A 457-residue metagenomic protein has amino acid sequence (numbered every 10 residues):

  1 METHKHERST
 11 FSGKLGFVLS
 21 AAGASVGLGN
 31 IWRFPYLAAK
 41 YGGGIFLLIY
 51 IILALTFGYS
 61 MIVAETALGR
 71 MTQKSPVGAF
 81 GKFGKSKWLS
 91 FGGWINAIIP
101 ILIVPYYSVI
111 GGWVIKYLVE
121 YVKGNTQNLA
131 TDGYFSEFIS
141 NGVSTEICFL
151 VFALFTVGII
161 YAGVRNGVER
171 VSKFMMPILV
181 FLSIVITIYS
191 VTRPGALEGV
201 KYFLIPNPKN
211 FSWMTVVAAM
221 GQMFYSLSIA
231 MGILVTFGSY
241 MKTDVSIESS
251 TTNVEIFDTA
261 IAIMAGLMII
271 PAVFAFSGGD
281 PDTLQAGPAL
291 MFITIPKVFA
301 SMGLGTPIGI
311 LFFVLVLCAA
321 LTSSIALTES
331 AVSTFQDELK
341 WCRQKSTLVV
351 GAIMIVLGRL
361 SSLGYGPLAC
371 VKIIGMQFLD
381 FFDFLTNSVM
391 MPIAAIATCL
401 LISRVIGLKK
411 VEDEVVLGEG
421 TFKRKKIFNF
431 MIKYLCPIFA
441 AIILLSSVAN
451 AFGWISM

Functional and structural regions predicted by a protein language model:
M1-W32, M61-T66, R70-F83, K87-F91 (+2 more regions): Membrane-interface "cap" regions at the ends of multi-pass membrane proteins
E2-E7, F11, E169, K173-L321 (+1 more regions): Membrane-embedded translocation segments of transport machinery
E2-H4, G78, G111-S140, M241-D244 (+5 more regions): Helix-loop-helix connectors at the membrane interface of multi-pass transporters/channels
K5-R8, L37-Y41, P76-I95, S108-R165 (+5 more regions): Inter-helical loop and helix-membrane interface segments of multi-pass membrane transporters/permeases
T10-A21, I45-I49, K87-I101, I147-F152 (+6 more regions): Select transmembrane alpha-helical segments in multipass membrane proteins
G13-L53, S249-T252, I256-T259, L290: Transmembrane helix-boundary motif of multi-pass solute transporters/channels
A38-A64, S144, M390-M391: Extracellular loop-to-transmembrane helix junctions
L379-I402, R424-M457: A generic transmembrane alpha-helix motif of multi-pass inner-membrane proteins
